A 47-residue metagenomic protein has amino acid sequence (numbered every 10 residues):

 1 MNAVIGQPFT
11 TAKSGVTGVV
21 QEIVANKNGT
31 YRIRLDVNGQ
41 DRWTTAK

Functional and structural regions predicted by a protein language model:
N2-K47: Basic/aromatic-rich interaction segments and small domains that mediate binding to polyanionic partners
